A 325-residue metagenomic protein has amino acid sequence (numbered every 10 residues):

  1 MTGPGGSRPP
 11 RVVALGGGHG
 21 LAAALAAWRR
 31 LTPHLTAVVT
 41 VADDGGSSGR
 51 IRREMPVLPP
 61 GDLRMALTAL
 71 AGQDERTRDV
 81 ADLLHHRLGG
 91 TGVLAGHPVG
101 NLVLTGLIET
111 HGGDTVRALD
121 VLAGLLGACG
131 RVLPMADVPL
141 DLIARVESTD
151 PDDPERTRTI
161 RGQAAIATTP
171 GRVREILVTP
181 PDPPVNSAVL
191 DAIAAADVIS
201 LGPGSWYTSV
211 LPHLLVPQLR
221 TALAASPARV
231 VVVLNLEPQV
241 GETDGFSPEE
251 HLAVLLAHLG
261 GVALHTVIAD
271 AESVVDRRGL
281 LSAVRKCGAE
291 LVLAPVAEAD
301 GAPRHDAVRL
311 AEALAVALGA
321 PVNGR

Functional and structural regions predicted by a protein language model:
M1-P9, T149-D150, T157: …; additionally, a secondary subgroup of soluble metalloenzymes is captured
T2, G245-R325: C-terminal functional extensions of proteins
T2-R8, A26-T32, T36-L58, A167-P170 (+4 more regions): Conserved phosphate- and dinucleotide-binding cores of soluble alpha/beta proteins, encompassing both enzyme active
V13-A14, S200-G202, V231-V233, I268: Structural motif
H19-G20: Hydrophobic/small residue at the entry helix of a nucleotide-binding pocket
H34, R131, E290-V292: Conserved beta-strand segments of alpha/beta enzyme cores
T40-G171, A315-P321: Electropositive, gly/pro-rich neighborhoods at or near active sites that engage anionic ligands
